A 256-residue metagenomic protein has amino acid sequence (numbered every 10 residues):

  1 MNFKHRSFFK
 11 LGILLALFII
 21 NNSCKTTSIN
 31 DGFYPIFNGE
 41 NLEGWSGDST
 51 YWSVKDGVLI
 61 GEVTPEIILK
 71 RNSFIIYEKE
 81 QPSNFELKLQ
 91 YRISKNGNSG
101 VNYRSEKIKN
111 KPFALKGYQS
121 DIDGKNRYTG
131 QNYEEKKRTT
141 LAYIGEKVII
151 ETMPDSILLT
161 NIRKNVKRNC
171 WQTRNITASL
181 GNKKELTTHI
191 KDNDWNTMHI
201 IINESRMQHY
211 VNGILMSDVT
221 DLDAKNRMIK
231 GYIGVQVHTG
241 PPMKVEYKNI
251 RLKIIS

Functional and structural regions predicted by a protein language model:
M1-I29: Bacterial Sec-dependent N-terminal signal peptides
C24-S256: Carbohydrate-interacting regions of secretory-pathway proteins
